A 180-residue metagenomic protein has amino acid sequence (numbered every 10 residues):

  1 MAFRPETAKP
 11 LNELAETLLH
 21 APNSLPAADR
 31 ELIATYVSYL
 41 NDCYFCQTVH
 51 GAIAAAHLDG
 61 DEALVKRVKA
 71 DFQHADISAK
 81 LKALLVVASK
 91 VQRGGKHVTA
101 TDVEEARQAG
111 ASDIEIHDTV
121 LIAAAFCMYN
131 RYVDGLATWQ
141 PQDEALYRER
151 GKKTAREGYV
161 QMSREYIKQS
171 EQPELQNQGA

Functional and structural regions predicted by a protein language model:
M1-A180: Hydrophobic alpha-helical segments
